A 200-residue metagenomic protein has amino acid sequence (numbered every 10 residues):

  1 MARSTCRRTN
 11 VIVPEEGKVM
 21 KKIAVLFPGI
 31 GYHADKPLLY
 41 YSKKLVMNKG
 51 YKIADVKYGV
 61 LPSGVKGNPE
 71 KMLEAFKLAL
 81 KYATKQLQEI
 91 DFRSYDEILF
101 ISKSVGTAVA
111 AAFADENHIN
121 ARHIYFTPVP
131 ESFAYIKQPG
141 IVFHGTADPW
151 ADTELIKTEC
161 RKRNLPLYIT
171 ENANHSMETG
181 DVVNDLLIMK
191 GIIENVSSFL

Functional and structural regions predicted by a protein language model:
K21-S94: Serine-hydrolase catalytic machinery in alpha/beta-hydrolase-like enzymes
I101-A110: Gly/Ala-rich beta-loop-alpha elbow adjacent to hydrolase catalytic centers
I119-V129: A conserved short beta-strand
V142-H144, D148: Short beta-strand/loop motif that positions the catalytic acidic residue of the alpha/beta-hydrolase fold
P149-L155: Conserved alpha/beta-hydrolase "acid-adjacent" motif
A173-L187: Catalytic histidine-centered segment of alpha/beta-hydrolase-like enzymes
